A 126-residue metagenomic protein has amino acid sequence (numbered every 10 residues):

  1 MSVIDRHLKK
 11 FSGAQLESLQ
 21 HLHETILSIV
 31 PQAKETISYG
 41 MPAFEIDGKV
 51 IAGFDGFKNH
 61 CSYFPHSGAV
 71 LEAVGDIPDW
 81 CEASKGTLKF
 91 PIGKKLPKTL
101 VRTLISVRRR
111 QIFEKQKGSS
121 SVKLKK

Functional and structural regions predicted by a protein language model:
M1-K126: Charge-dense, helix-prone N-terminal extensions
